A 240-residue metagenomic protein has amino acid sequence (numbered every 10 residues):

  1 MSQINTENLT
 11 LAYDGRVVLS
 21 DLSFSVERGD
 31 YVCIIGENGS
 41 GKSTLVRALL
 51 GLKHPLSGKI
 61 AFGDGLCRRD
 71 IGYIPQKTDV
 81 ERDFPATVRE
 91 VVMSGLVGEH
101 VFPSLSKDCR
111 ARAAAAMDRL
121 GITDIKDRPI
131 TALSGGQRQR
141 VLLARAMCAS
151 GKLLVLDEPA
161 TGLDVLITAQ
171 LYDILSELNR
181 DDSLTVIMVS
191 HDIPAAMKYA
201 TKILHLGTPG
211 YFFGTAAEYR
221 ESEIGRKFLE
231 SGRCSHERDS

Functional and structural regions predicted by a protein language model:
L50: Helix-to-loop junction immediately C-terminal to a conserved catalytic motif
G58-R69: Conserved ABC transporter NBD signature motif
K107-I125: Conserved ABC ATPase "signature" region
P129-L133, Q137: Conserved ABC ATPase signature
L154-D157: Catalytic Walker B motif of ABC-type/P-loop ATPase nucleotide-binding domains
S190-H191: H-loop/switch region of ABC-family ATPase nucleotide-binding domains
I203-T215: H-loop (His-switch) and adjacent beta-strand-loop-beta switch element of ABC-type ATPase nucleotide-binding domains
